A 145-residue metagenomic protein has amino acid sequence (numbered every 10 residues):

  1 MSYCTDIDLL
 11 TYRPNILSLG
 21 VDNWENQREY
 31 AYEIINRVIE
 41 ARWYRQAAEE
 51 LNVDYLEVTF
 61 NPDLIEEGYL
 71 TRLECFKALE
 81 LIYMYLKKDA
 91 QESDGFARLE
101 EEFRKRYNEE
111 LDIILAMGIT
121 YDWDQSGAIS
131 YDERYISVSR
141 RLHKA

Functional and structural regions predicted by a protein language model:
M1-G68, I119-A145: Conserved short "hinge" loops at termini or chain/domain junctions
N36-I119: Internal mixed-charge
